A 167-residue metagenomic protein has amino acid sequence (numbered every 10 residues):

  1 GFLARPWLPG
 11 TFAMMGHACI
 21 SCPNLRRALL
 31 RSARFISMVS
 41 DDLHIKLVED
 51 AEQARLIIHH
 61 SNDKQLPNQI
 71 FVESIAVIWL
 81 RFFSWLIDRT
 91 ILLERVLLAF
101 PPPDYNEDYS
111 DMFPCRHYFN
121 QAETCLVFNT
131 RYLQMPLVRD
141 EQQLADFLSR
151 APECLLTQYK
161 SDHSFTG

Functional and structural regions predicted by a protein language model:
G1-L56: N-terminal low-complexity or simple alpha-helical regulatory segments that function as activation/interaction modules
E49-A51, H60, L97-P102: A general secondary-structure junction signal
I58-I70: A short interface-forming secondary-structure element
N62, F82-T90: Juxtamembrane segments at transmembrane-helix boundaries in multi-pass signal-transduction membrane proteins
N68-V72, A76, E141, A145: Short, charged, low-complexity patches
W79: Active-site-proximal loop/hinge segments that shape catalytic or ion-binding/gating pockets
I91-S110: Beta-rich nucleic-acid/ligand-interaction surfaces
D108-G167: Extended mid-to-C-terminal alpha-helical interaction segments
